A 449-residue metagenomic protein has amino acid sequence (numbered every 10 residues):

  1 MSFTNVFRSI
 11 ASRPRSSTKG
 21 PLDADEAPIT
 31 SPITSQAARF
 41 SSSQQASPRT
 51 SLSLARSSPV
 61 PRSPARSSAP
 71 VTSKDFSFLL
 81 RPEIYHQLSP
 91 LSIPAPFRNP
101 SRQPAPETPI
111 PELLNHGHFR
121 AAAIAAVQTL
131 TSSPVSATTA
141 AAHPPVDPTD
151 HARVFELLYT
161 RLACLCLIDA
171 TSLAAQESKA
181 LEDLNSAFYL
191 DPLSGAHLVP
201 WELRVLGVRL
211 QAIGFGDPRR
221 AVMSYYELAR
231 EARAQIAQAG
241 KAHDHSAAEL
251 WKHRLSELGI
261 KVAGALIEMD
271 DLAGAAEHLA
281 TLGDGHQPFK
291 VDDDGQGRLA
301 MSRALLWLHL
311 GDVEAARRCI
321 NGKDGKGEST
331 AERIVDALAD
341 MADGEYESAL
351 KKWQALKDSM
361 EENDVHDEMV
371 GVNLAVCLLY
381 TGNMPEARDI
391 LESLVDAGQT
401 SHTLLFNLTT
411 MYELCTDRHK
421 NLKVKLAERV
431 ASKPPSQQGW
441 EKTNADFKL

Functional and structural regions predicted by a protein language model:
M1-N99: Intrinsically disordered, low-complexity acidic/proline-rich regions of large eukaryotic scaffold proteins
F76-N99, T108-P148: Acidic/polar, low-complexity linker and loop regions
I93-R98, L130-V135, V146-D147, E182-A187 (+7 more regions): Solenoid-like repeat scaffolds
T108-E112, T160-L162, L167, V199-L210 (+6 more regions): "A position-specific structural signal for the A-helix of alpha-solenoid helical repeats
H116, I168, G214-F215, M269 (+4 more regions): Structural motif corresponding to the intra-repeat A-B loop/turn of tetratricopeptide repeats
G117-A125, S136-P148, R153, R161-L162 (+1 more regions): Alpha-solenoid helical-repeat scaffolds
A121, E156, S172-Q176, D217-R220 (+5 more regions): Alpha-helical positions within canonical tetratricopeptide repeat
D312-A316, I320-L449: Structured C-terminal portions of repeat-based eukaryotic scaffold domains
